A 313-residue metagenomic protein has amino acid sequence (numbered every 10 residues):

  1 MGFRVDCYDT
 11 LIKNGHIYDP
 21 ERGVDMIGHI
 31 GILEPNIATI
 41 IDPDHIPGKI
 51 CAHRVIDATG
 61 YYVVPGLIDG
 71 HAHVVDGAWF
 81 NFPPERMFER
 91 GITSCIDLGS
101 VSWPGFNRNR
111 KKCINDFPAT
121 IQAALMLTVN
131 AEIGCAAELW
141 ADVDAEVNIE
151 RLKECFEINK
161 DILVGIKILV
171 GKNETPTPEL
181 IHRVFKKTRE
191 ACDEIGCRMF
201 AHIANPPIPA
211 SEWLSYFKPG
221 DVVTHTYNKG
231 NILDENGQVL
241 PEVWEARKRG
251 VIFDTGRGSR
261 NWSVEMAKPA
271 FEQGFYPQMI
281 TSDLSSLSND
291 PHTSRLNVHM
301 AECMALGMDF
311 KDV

Functional and structural regions predicted by a protein language model:
G2-L11, H16-V64: Histidine-rich, glycine-flanked metal-binding segment
G15, I30, P35, G60 (+7 more regions): Divalent metal-coordination and catalytic microenvironments
P43, S100-V101, M126-L127, G171 (+4 more regions): Short, ordered loop/turn segments at secondary-structure junctions
K49-D116: Metal-associated gating/positioning segment near the N- to mid-region
V64, K112-A124, A191-I195: Alpha-helix-loop-beta-strand connector modules within alpha/beta enzyme cores
R90-I96, S100-V101, D116-D144, K167-V170: Metal-cofactor-binding active-site regions of metalloenzymes
R108, V147-F253, N261-Q278: Histidine/acidic residue-rich metal-binding segments in metalloenzymes
E265-V313: His/Asp/Glu-enriched, well-ordered alpha-helical/loop segment that forms or immediately abuts the divalent-metal
